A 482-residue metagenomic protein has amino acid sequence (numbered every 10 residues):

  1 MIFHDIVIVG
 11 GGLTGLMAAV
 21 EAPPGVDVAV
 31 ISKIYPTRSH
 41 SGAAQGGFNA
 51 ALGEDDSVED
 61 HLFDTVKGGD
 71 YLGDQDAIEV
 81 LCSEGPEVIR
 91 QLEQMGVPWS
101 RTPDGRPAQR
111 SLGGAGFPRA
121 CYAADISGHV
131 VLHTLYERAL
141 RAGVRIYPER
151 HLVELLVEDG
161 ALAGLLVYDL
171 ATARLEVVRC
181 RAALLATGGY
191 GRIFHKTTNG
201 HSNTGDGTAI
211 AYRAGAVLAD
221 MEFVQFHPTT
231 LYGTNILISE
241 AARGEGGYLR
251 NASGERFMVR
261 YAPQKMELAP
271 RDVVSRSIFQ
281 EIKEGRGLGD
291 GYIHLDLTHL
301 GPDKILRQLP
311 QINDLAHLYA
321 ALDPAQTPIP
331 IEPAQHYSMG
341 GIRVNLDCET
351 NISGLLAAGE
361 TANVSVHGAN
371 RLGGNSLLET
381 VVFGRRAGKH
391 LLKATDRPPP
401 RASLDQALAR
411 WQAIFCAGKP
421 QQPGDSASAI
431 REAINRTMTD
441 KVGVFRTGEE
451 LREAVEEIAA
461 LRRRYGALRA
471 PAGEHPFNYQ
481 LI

Functional and structural regions predicted by a protein language model:
M1-H4, E21, V30, Y35-T37 (+10 more regions): Glycine- and aromatic-enriched mobile tails/lids
I6-V30: N-terminal Rossmann-like FAD-binding beta1-loop-alpha1 element of flavoenzymes
I34-V66, D70, P228, I236-E240: Conserved N-terminal glycine-rich FAD pyrophosphate-binding loop of Rossmann-like flavoproteins
P36, I210, A216-D323, T327 (+3 more regions): An anion/pyrophosphate-binding glycine-rich loop and adjacent beta-alpha core in soluble alpha-beta enzymes
G68-Q109: Rossmann-like flavin
G73-P86, R119-E137, Y147, T197-G205 (+2 more regions): Short beta-strand to alpha-helix junction loop
Q94-R174, R179, A186, H227-Y232: Conserved redox-cofactor binding core of oxidoreductases
A182-I236, G373-H390: Glycine-rich loop(s) and the adjacent beta-strand/alpha-helix scaffold that form part
